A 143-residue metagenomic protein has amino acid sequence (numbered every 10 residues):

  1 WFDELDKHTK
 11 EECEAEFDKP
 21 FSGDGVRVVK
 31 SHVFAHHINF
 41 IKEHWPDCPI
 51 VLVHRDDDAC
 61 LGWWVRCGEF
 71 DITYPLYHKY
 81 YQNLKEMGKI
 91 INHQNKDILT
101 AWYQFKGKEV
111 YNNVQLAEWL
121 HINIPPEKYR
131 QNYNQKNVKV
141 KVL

Functional and structural regions predicted by a protein language model:
W1-G23, L116-W119, P125-L143: PAPS-dependent sulfotransferase catalytic core
V28-P126, V140: PAPS-dependent sulfotransferase catalytic domain
